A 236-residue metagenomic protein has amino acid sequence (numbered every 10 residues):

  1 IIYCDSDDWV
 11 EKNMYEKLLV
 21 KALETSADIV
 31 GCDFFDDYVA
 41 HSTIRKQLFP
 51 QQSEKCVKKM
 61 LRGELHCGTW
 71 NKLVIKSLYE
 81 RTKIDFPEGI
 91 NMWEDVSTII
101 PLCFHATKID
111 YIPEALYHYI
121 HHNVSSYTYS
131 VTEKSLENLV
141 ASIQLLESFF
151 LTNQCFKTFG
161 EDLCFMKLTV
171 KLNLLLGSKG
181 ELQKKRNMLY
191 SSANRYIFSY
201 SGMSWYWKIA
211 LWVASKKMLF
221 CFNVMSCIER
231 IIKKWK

Functional and structural regions predicted by a protein language model:
I1-S148, N153: Nucleotide-sugar donor-binding/catalytic module of glycosyltransferases that assemble extracellular/cell-envelope
S26, G177-K236: Membrane-interface aromatic/basic loop that binds lipid-linked glycans or pyrophosphate carriers, typified by
H121, F159-D162: Short acidic alpha-helical/loop segments enriched in Asp/Glu that coordinate divalent cations
V140, E161, Q183-N187: Conserved positions within tetratricopeptide repeat
F150-N153, L174-G180: Secondary-structure edge/capping motif, primarily at the C-terminal ends of alpha-helices and the immediately following
T152-G160: Flexible helix-coil transition and linker loops at the boundaries of alpha-helical arrays
D162-L174: Amphipathic alpha-helical repeat scaffolds of TPR domains
